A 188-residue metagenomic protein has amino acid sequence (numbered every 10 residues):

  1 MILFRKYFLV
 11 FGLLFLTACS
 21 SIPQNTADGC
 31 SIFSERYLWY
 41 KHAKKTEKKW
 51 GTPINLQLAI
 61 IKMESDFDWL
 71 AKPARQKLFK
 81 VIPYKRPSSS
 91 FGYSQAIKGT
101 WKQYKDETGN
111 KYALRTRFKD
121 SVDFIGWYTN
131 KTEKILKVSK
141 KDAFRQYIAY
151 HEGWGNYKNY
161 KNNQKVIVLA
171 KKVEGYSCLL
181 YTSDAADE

Functional and structural regions predicted by a protein language model:
I2-F8: Bacterial N-terminal signal peptides that target proteins for export
L9-T17: Bacterial N-terminal signal peptides
S20-L78, E133-L136: Export/targeting segments at the very N-terminus of extracytoplasmic proteins
D28-F33, T46, P83-F91, E107-F118 (+2 more regions): Second-shell loop/turn segments in exported
K41-K45, L58, D123-W127, F144 (+2 more regions): Solvent-exposed, polar/charged alpha-helical surfaces in well-ordered, non-transmembrane soluble domains, broadly
A71-G109: Mid-chain, structured segments of secreted extracytoplasmic proteins
Y93-R145, A149-N156: Alpha-helical segment that forms one wall of the substrate-binding/catalytic cleft in peptidoglycan-active domains
Y181-A186: Conserved small/polar residues in nucleotide/adenosyl-binding loops
